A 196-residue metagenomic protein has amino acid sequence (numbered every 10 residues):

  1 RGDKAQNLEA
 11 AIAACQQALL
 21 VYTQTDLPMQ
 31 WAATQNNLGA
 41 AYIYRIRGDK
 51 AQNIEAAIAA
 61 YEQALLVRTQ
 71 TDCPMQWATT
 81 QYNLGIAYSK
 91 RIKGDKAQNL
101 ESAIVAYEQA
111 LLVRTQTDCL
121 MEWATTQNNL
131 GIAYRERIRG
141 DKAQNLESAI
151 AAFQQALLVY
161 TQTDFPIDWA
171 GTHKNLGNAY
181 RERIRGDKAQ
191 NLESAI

Functional and structural regions predicted by a protein language model:
R1-I196: Thr-biased low-complexity repeat/linker tracts and other Thr-enriched repetitive architectures
